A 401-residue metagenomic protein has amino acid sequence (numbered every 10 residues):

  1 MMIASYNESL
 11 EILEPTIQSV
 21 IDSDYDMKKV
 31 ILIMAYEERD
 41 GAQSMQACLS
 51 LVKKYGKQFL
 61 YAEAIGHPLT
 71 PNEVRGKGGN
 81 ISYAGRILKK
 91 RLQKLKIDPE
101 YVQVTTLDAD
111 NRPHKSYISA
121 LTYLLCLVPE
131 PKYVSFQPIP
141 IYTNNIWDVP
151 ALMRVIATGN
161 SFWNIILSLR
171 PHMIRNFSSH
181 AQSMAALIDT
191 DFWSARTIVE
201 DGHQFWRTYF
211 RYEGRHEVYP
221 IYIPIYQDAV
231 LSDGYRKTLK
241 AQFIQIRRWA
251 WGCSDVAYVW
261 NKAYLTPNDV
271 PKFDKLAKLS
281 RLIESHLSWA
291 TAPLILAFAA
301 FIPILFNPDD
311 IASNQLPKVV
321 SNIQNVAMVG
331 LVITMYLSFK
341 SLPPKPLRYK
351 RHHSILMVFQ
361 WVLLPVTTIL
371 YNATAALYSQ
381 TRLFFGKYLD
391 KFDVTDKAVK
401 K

Functional and structural regions predicted by a protein language model:
M1-S254: Internal catalytic domains of large membrane-associated glycosyltransferases
M2-L13, L32-I33, V74, D269-L294 (+1 more regions): Loop-to-transmembrane boundary segments
V20-M34, D309-L316, L383-K401: Hydrophobic alpha-helical transmembrane segments and immediately flanking/interface helices in integral membrane
T105, A109-P113, I174, S178-S179 (+5 more regions): Secondary-structure capping and boundary motifs in well-ordered enzyme cores
T105-D108, R281-H286, D390-K401: Short, intrinsically disordered, low-complexity segments enriched in Ser/Thr and Pro
Y209-A292, A299-A312, T368: C-terminal catalytic/acceptor-binding lobe
V230, R236-Q245, W249-V259, L356-K401: Membrane-proximal soluble regions of multi-pass membrane proteins
R281-F385: Membrane-embedded multi-pass helical conduit in multi-pass membrane proteins, especially envelope-biosynthetic
